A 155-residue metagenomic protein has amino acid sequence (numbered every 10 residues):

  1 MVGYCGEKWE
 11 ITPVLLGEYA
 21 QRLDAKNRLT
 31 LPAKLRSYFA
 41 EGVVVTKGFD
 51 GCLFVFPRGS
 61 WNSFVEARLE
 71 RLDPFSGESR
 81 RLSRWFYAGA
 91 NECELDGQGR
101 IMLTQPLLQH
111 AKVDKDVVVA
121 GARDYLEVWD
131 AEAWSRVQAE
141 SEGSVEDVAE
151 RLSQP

Functional and structural regions predicted by a protein language model:
M1-Q21, A25, L35-C93, G97-Q98 (+1 more regions): Flexible "stalk/tail and boundary" regions
